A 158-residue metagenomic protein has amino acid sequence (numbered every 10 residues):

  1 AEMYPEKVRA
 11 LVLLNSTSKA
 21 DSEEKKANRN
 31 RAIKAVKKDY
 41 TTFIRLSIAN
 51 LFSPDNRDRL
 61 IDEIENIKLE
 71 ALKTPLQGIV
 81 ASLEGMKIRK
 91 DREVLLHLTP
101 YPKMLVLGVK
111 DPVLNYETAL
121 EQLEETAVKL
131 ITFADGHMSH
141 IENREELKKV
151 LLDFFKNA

Functional and structural regions predicted by a protein language model:
A1-E2, K25-R29, T118-Q122, E145-L147: Short, glycine/charged-enriched secondary-structure capping and boundary segments
A1-S22: Conserved hydrolase catalytic core segment
T17, D135-G136: Short beta-to-alpha linker loops that shape the active-site pocket of alpha/beta-hydrolase fold enzymes
A20-E24, K38-L98: Conserved alpha/beta-hydrolase catalytic His-Asp/Glu region
A27-D39: A catalytic-pocket lid/entrance helix-loop region that shapes and gates access to the active site across common
L98-D135, I141: Conserved loop-alpha-helix segment in the C-terminal half of the alpha/beta-hydrolase fold that carries the catalytic
I141-F155: Post-His helix in hydrolase/transferase enzymes
